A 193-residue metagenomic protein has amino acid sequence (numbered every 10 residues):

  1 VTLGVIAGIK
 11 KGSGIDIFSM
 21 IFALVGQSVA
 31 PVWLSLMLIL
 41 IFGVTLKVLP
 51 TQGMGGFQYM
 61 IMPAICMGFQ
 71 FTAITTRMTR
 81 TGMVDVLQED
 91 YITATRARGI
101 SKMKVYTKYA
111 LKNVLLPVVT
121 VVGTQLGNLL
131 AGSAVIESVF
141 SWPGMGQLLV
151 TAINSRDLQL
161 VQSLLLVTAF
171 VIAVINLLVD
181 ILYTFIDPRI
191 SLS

Functional and structural regions predicted by a protein language model:
V1-I15, V44, M54-S193: Alpha-helical transmembrane segments of integral membrane proteins, especially multi-pass inner/plasma-membrane
T2-L38: Cytoplasmic-entry segments and transmembrane alpha-helices of multi-pass inner-membrane transporters
P31-G55: Extracellular/periplasmic helix-loop junction at the C-terminal end of a transmembrane helix in multi-pass membrane
